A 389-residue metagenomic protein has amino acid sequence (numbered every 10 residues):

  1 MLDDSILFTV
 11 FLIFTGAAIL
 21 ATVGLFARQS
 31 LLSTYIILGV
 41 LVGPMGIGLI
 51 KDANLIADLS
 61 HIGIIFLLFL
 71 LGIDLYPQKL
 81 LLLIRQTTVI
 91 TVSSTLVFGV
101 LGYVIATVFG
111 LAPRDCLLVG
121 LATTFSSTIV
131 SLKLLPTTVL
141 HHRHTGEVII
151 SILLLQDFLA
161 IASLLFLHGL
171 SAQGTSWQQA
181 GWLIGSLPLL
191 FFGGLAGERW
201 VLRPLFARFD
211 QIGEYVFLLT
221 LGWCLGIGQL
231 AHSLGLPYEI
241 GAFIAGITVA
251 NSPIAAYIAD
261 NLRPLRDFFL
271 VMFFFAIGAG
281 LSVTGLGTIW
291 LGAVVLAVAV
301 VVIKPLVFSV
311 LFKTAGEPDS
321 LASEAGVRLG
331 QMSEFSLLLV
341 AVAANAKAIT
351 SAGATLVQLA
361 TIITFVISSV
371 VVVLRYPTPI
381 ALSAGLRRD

Functional and structural regions predicted by a protein language model:
M1-D389: Transmembrane helical cores of multi-pass secondary ion antiporters/exchangers
